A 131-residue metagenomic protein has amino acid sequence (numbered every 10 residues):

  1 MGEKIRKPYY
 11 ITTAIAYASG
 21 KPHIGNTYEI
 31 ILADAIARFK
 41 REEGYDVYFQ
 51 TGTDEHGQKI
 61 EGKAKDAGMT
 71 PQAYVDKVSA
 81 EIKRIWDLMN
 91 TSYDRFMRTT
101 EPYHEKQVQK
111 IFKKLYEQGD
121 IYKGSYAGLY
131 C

Functional and structural regions predicted by a protein language model:
G2-C131: N-terminal, positively charged nucleic-acid-binding surface of large information/translation enzymes
